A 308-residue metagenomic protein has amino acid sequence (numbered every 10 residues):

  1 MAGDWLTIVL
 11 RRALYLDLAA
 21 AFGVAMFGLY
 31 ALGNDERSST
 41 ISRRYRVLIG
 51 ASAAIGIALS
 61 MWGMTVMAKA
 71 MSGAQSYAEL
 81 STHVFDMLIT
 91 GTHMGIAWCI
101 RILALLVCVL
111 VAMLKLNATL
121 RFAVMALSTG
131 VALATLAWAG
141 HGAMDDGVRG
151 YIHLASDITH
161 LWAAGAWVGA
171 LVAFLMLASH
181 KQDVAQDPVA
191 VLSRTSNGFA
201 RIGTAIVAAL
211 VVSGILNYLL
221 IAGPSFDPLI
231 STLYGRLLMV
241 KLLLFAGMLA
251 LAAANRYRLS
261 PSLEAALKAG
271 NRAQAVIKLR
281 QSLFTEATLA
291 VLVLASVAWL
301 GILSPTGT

Functional and structural regions predicted by a protein language model:
M1-T308: Polytopic transmembrane helical bundles with strong interfacial aromatic enrichment
